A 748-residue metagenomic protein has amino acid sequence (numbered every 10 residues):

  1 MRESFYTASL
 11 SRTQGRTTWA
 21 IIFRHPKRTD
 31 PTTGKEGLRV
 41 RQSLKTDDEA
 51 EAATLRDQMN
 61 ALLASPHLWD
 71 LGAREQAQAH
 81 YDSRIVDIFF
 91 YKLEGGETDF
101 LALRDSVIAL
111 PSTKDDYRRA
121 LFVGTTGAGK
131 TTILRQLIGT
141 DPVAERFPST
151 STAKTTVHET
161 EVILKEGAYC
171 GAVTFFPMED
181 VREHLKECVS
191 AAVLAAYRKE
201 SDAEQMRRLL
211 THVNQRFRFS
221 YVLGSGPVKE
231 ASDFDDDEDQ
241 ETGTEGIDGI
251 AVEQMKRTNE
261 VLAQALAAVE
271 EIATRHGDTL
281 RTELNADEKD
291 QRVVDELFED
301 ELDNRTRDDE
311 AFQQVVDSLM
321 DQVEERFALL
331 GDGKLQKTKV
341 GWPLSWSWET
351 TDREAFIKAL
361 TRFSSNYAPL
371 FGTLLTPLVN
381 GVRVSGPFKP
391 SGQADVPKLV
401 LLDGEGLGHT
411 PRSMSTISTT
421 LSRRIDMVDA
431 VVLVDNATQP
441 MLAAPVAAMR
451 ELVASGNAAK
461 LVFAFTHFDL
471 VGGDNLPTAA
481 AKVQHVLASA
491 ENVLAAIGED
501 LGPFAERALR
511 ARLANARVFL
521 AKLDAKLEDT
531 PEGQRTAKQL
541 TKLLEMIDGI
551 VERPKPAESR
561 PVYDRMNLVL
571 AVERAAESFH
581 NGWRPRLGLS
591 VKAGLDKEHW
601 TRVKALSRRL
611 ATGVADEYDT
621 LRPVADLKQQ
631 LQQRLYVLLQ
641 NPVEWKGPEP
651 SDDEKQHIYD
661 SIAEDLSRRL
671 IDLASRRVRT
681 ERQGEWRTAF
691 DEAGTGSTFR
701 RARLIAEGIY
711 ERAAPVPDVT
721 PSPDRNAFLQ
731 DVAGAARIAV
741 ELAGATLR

Functional and structural regions predicted by a protein language model:
M1-T18, R28-T160, E166-M441, S455-V462 (+1 more regions): Non-catalytic alpha-helical scaffolds
I22-R24: Long, low-complexity intrinsically disordered regions enriched in Ser/Thr/Asp/Glu with frequent Gly/Pro
P445-E451: Internal alpha-helical scaffold/solenoid segments in large eukaryotic proteins
